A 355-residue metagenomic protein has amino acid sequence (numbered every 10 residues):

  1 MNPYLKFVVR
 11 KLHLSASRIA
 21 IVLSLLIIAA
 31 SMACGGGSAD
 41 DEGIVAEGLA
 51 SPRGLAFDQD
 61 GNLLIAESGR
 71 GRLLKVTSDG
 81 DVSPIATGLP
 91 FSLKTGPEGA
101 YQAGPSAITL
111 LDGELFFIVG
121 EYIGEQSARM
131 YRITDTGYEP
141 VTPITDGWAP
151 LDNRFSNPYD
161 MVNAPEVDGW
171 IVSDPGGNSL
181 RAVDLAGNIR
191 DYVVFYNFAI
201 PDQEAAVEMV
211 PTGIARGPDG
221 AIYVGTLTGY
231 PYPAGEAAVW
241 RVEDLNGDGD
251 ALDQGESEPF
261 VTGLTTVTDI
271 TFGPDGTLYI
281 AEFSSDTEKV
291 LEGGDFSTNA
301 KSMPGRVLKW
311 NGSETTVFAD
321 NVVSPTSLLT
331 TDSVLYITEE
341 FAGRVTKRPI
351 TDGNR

Functional and structural regions predicted by a protein language model:
M1-A16: N-terminal secretory signal peptides that target proteins for export/translocation
A30-A33: C-terminal motif of bacterial Sec signal peptides marking the signal peptidase cleavage site
G35-G37: Bacterial signal peptide processing site
A39-G48, D81-E98, D135-D152, A186-V207 (+2 more regions): Blade-edge beta-strand/turn elements of extracellular beta-propeller and related beta-sheet repeat scaffolds
E47-D60, F91-E114, G147-W170, A199-A221 (+6 more regions): Beta-rich, blade/repeat-based domains predominating in secreted/periplasmic proteins but also intracellular
G69, E121-I123, G176, T228 (+3 more regions): Residue-level signature of beta-propeller blades and closely related beta-rich strand-turn architectures in secreted
G71-L74, A128-Y131, S179-R181, A237-R241 (+2 more regions): A short loop-to-beta-strand structural motif that recurs across blades of beta-propeller domains
I118-R129, Y223-A238, I280-S302: Short, conserved, GDST-rich strand-edge loop motifs in beta-rich repeat architectures
